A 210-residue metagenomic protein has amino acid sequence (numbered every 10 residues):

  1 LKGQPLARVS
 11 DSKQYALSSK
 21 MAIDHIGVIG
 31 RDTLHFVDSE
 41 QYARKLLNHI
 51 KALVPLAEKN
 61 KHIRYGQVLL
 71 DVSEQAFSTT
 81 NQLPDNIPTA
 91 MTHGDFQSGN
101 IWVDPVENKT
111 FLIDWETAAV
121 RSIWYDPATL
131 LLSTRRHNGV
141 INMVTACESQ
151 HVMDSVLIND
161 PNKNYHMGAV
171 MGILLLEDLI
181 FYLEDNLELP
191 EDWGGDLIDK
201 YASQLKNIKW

Functional and structural regions predicted by a protein language model:
L1-Y15, R31, K51-K59, L176-E191: A glycine-centered beta->alpha junction motif in the catalytic cores of kinase/phosphotransferase enzymes
L6-I50, D71-P84: Conserved kinase catalytic-core helix
H25, K45, H49-A52, V68 (+3 more regions): Charge-rich, solvent-exposed alpha-helical interaction surfaces
A57-L70: Conserved P-loop NTPase mechanochemical-coupling segment
T80-Y125: Active-site acidic catalytic loop and adjacent metal/ATP-binding pocket of ATP-dependent phosphoryl transfer enzymes
P127-P161, I173-P190: Active-site activation/catalytic loop segments of kinase-like enzymes and analogous catalytic loops in related
H166-G172: A conserved mid-domain beta-alpha-beta active-site/ligand-binding segment of alpha/beta enzyme cores
D178-W210: ATP/Mg2+ or Mg2+-diphosphate-binding catalytic cores that bind nucleotide phosphates or diphosphates via glycine-rich
